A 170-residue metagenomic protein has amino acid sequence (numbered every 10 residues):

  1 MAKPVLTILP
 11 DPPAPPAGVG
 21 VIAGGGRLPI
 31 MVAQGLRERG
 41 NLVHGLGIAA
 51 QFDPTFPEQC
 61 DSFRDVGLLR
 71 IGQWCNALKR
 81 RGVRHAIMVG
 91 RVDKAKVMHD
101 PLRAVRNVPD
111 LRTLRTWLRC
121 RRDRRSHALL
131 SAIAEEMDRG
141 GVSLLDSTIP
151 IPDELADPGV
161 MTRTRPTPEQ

Functional and structural regions predicted by a protein language model:
A2-P4, I8-I48: N-terminal basic/disordered segments at the start of proteins
P13, G26, D65-L68, G72 (+3 more regions): Electropositive phosphate-/nucleotide-binding environments in soluble metabolic enzymes
V21-A23, H44-L46, M88-V89, L144-I149: General beta-strand structural signal in soluble alpha/beta enzymes
V32-Q34, T55-E58, V97-L102, A156-G159: Short acidic, glycine/serine/threonine-rich loops at helix termini
R37, K79, D138: Anion (oxyanion) recognition and catalysis
G47-L68: N-terminal beta-loop-helix "entrance" segment that forms/cooperates in small-molecule cofactor or anionic ligand
S62, G67-D110: Glycine-rich nucleotide/cofactor/substrate-binding loop typically near the N-terminus or early in the first domain
V108-Q170: Ligand-binding beta-strand-loop-alpha-helix segment within the catalytic cores of soluble metabolic enzymes
